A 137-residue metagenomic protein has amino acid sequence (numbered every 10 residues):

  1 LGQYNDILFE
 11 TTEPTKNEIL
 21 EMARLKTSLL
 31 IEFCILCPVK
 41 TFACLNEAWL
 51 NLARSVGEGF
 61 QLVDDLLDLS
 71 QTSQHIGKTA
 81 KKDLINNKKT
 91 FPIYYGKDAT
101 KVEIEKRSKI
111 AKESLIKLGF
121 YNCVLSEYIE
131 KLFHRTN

Functional and structural regions predicted by a protein language model:
L1-N137: All-alpha prenyltransferase/terpene-synthase fold signal
